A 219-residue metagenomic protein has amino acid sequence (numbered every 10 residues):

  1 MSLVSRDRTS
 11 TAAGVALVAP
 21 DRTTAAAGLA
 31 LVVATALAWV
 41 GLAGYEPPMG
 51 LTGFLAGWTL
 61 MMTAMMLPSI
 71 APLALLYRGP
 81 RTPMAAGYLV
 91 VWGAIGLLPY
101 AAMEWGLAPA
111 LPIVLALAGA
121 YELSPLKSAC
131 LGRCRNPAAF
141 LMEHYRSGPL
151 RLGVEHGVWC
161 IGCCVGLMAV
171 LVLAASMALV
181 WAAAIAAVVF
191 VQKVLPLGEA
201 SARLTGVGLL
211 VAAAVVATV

Functional and structural regions predicted by a protein language model:
M1-M61, E104-L107, P125-R146: Histidine-/acidic- and/or cysteine-rich, low-complexity loops and terminal segments associated with membrane
T24-A36, G106-P125, E199-V219: Selective transmembrane alpha-helices of multi-pass membrane proteins
A38, G53-L76, A86-A94, A120-R135 (+1 more regions): Functional transmembrane helices that embed catalytic/metal-coordinating motifs
A43-P48, L67-I70, Y100: Transmembrane alpha-helix boundary signature
P47-T52, A101-P109, L173-A178, A217-V219: Helix-coil boundary and interhelical linker segments in multi-pass alpha-helical membrane proteins
R78, P99-E104, Y121, Q192 (+1 more regions): Membrane-water interface at transmembrane helix exits
G79-W105: Acidic, low-complexity central loop/insert segments
W105-A108, A139-L141, V191-A200: Membrane interface segments of multi-pass transport proteins and intramembrane proteases
